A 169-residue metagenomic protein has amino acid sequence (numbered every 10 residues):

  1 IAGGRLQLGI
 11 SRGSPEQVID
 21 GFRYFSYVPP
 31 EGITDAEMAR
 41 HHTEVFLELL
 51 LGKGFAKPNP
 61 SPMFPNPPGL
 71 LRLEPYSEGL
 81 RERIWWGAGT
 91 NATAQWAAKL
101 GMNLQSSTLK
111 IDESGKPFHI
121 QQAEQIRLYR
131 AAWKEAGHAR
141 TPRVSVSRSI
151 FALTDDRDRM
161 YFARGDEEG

Functional and structural regions predicted by a protein language model:
I1, Q7, E113-S114, H119-A123 (+1 more regions): C-terminal amphipathic alpha-helical "assembly" element that mediates oligomerization/partner interfaces or acts as
I1-F55: Flexible, glycine-rich active-site loops centered on histidine and acidic residues that chelate a metal or position
L6-I10, R83-A88, M102-S107, P142-R148: Hydrophobic faces of well-ordered beta-strands that scaffold small-molecule active sites in alpha/beta enzyme cores
R12-E16, K110, R148-A152: Active-site-proximal loop/turn and secondary-structure-junction residues that shape catalytic pockets, frequently
F46, A97, Y129: Conserved, mostly hydrophobic/aromatic
M63-R72: Active-site glycine-rich loop that binds ribose-phosphate moieties when present
S77-R83: A local structural motif
A92-I120: A conserved active-site cap/scaffold subdomain adjacent to cofactor or substrate pockets
